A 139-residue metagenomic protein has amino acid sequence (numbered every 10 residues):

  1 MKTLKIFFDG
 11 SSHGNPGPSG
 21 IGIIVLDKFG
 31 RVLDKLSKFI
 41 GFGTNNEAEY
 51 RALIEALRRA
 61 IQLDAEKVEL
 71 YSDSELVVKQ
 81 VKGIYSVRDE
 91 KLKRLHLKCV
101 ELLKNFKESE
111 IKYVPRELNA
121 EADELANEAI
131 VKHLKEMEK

Functional and structural regions predicted by a protein language model:
M1, E138-K139: Short, low-complexity, intrinsically disordered N-terminal peptides in bacterial proteins
M1-E47, R58-Q62, E66: RNase H-like nuclease fold core
S11-N15, I54-L125, I130, L134-E136: RNase H catalytic domain
E49, L53: Short, conserved alpha-helix that lines the donor NDP-sugar binding/gating region of sugar-transfer enzymes
